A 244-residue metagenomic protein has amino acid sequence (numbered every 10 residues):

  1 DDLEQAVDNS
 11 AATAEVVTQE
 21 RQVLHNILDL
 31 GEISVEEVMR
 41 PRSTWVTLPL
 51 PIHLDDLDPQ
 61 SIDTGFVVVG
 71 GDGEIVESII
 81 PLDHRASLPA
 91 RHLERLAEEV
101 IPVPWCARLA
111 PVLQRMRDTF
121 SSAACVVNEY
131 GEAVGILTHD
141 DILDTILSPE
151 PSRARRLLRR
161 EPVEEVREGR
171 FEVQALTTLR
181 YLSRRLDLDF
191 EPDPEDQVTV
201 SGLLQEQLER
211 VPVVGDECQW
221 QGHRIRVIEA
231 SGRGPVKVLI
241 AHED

Functional and structural regions predicted by a protein language model:
D1-D244: Soluble cytosolic regulatory domains appended to membrane proteins
